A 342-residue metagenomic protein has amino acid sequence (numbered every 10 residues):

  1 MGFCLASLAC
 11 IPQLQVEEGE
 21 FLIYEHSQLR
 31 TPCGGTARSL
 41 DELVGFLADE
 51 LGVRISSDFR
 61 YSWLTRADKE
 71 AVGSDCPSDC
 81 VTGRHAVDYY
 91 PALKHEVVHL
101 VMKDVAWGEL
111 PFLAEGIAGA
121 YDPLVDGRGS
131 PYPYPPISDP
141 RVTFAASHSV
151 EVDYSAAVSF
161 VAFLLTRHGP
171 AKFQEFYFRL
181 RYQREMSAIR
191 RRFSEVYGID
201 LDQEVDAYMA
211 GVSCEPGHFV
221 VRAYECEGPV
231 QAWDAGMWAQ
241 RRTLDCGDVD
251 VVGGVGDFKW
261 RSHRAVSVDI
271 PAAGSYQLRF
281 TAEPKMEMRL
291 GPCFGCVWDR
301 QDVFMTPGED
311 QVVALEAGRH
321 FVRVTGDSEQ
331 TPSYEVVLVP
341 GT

Functional and structural regions predicted by a protein language model:
M1-S7: Bacterial N-terminal signal peptides
I11-E17, F21-L22, S27-L29, G34 (+4 more regions): Beta/coil-rich, acidic/histidine-enriched accessory regions frequently appended to metallopeptidases
I11-L110, V125-R128: Juxtacatalytic substrate-recognition/specificity segment
D49, V81, V101, A106 (+4 more regions): Short, flexible coil/linker segments at or flanking structured domains
G73-A92, L100, D104-D234: Acidic/His/Gly-enriched intrinsically disordered linker/tail segments that often contain short helix/coil "MoRF-like"
